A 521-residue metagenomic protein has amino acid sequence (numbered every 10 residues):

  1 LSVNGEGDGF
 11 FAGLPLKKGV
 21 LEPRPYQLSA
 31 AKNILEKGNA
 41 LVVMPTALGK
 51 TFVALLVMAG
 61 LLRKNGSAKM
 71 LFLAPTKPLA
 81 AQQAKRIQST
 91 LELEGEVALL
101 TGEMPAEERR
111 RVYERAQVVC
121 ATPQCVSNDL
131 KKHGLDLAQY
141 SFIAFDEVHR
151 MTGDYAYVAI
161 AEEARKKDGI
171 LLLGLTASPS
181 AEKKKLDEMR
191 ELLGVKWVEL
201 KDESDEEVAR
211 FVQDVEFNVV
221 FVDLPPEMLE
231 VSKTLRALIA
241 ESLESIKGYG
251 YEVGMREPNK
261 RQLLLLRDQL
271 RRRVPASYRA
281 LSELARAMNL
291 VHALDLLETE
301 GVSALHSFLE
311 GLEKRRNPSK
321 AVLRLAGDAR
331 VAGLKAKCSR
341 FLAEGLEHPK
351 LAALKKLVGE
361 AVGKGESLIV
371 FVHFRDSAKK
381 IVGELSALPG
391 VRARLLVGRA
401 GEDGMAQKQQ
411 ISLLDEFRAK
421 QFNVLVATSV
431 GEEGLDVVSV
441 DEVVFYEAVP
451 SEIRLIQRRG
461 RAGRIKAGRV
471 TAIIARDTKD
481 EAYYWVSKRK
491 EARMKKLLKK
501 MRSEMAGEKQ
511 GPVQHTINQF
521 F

Functional and structural regions predicted by a protein language model:
S2-V43: Conserved pre-motif I regulatory segment
K37-V57: Walker A/P-loop
T51-V53, S67-I87, P179-K185, F374-A378: Conserved Walker A/P-loop ATP-binding site and its immediately adjacent core in helicase/helicase-like ATPase domains
E103-S141, E162, V430-G434: Conserved helix/coil segment N-terminal to the catalytic DExD/H
P105-Y113, I369, S377-E384, G390-T428: Conserved helicase ATPase core of P-loop NTP-dependent helicases/translocases
P123-S127, K131-G174, S180-K185: SF2 helicase catalytic motif II
A156, I160, V198-A209, E230-G383: Helicase motor interdomain insertion/brace
L171, R461-K488: Conserved segment of the helicase C-terminal RecA-like domain
